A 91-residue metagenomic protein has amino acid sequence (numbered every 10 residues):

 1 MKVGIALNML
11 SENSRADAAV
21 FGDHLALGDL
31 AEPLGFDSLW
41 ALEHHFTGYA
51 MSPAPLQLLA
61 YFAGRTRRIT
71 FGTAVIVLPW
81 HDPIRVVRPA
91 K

Functional and structural regions predicted by a protein language model:
M1-F71: N-terminal beta1-alpha1-beta2 module of alpha/beta enzyme domains
A19-G22, P79-K91: Glycine-rich anion/phosphate-binding loops
T47-M51, I76-D82: Glycine-rich "substrate-gating" loop/helix at the edge of Rossmann-like oxidoreductase active sites
T66, T73-V75, A90: Generic hydrophobic/packing signal
